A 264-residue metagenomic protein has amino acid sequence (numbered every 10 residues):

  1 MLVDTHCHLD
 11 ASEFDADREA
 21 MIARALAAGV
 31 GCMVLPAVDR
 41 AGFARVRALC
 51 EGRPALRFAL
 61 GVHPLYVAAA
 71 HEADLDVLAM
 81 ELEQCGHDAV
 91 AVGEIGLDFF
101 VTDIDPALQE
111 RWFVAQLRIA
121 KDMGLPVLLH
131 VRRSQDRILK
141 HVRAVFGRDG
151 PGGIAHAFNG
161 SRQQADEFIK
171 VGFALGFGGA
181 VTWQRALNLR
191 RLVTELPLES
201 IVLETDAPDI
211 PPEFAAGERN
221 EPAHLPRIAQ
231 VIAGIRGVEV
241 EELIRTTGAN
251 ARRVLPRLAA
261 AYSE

Functional and structural regions predicted by a protein language model:
M1-E264: Mid-domain alpha/beta scaffold segments of enzyme catalytic cores
